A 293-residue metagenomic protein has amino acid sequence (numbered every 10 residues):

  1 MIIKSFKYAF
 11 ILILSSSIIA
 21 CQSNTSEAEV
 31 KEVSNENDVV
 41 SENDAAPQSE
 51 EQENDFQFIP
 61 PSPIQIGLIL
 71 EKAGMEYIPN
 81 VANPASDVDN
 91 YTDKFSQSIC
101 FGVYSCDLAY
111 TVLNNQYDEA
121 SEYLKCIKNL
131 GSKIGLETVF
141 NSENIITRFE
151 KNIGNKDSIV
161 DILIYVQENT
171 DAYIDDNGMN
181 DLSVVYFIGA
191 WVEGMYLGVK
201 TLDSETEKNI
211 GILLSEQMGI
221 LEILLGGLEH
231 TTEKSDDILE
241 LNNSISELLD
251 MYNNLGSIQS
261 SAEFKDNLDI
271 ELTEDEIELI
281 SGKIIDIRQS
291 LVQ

Functional and structural regions predicted by a protein language model:
M1-F10: Bacterial N-terminal signal peptides that target proteins for export
S17-A20: C-terminal motif of bacterial Sec signal peptides marking the signal peptidase cleavage site
Q22-T25: Bacterial signal peptide processing site
E32-T147: N-terminal Sec/ER secretory leader and immediately downstream segment of secreted/extracellular precursors
P84, Q97-D107, I127-I145, F149 (+3 more regions): Long, amphipathic, charge-rich alpha-helical segments that form helical bundles/coiled-coils
L108-N115, I134, Y173-N177, G198-T206 (+4 more regions): Secondary-structure edge/capping motif, primarily at the C-terminal ends of alpha-helices and the immediately following
G154-I238: Extended amphipathic alpha-helical interaction segments
G227-Q293: A cross-kingdom marker for long, charged
